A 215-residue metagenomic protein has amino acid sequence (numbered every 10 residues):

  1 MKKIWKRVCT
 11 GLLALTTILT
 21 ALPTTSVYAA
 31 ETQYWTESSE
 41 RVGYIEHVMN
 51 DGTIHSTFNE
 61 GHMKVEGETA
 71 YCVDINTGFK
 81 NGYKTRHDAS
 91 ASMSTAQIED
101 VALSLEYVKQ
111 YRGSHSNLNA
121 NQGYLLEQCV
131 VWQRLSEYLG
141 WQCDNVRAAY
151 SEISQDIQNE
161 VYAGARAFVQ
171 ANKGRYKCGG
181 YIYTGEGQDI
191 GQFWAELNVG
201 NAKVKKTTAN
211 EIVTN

Functional and structural regions predicted by a protein language model:
W5-T10, I18-V27: C-terminal segment of classical bacterial N-terminal signal peptides
A30-T208, V213: Short, surface-exposed polybasic-aromatic patches that bind anionic ligands, especially phosphate groups
